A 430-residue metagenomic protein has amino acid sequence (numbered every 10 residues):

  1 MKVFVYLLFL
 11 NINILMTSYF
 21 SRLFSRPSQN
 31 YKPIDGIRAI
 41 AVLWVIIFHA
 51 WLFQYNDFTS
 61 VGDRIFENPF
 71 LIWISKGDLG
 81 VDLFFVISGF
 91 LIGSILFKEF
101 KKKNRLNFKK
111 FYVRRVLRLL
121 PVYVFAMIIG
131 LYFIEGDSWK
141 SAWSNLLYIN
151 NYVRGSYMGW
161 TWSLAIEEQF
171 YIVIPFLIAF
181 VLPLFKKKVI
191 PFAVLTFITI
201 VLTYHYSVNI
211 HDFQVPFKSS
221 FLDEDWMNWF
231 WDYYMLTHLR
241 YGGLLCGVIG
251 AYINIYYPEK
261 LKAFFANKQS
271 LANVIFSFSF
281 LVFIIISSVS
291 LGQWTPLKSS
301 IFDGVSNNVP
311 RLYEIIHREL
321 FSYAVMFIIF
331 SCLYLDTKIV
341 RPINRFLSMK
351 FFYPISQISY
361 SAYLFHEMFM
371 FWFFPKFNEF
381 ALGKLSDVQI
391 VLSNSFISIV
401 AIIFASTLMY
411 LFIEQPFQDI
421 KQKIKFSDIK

Functional and structural regions predicted by a protein language model:
F4-S28: Short, Lys/Arg-rich, polar N-terminal cytosolic tail immediately upstream of the first transmembrane signal-anchor
T17-R26, G80-R115, F125-D137, I174-L182 (+5 more regions): Juxtamembrane transmembrane-helix termini
Y31-K32, F70-V81, G155-I166, V208-C246 (+1 more regions): Interfacial loop-to-helix transition and helix-capping segments at the boundaries of transmembrane helices
K32-K98, L120-V122, W143, I149-N150 (+8 more regions): Functionally critical transmembrane alpha-helices in membrane proteins and complexes, commonly lining
R38, S75-V81, I87, L96-L131 (+10 more regions): Transmembrane alpha-helical segments and their boundary/interface "anchor" motifs in multi-pass integral membrane
W44-A50, L131-Y132, I149-N151, T196-S207 (+2 more regions): Aromatic-anchored segments of alpha-helical transmembrane domains
K98, Y171-I200, Y206-F213, Y252-A272: Solvent-exposed interhelical
L244, V248-I249, A272-Q415: Alpha-helical transmembrane segments of multi-pass integral membrane proteins
